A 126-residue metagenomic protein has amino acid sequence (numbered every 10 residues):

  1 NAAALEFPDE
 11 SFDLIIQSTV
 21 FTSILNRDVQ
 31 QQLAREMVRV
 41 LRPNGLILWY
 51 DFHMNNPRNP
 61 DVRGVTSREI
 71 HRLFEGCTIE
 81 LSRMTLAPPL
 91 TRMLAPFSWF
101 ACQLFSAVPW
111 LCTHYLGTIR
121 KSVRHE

Functional and structural regions predicted by a protein language model:
A3-I15: A short acidic, Gly/Pro-enriched loop at the edge of an enzyme's catalytic core that lines a small-molecule cofactor
A4, T22-S23, M54: Active-site micro-motifs of SAM-dependent methyltransferase domains
D13-D28: A short SAM/SAH-binding and catalytic strip from SAM-dependent methyltransferases
Q31-P43: A short glycine-rich, Lys/Arg-flanked "PGG" loop and its adjoining helix->strand segment in the class I
N44-D51: Conserved beta-strand signature within the Rossmann-like core of class I S-adenosyl-L-methionine
D51-F74: C-terminal substrate-binding/active-site "lid" region of AdoMet-derived donor-dependent transferases
R68, R72, L81-E126: A C-terminal cap/extension of S-adenosyl-L-methionine-dependent methyltransferases that defines the acceptor-substrate
